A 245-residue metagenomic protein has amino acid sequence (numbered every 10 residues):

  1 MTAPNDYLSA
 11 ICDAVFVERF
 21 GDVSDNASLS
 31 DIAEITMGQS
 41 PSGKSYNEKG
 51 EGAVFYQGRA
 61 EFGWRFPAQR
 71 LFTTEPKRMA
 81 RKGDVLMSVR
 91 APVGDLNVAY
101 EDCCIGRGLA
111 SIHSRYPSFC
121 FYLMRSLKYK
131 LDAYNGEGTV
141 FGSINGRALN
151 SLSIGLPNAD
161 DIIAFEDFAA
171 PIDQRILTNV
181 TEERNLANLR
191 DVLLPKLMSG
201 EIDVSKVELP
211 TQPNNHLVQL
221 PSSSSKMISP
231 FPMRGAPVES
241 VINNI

Functional and structural regions predicted by a protein language model:
M1-S40, E61, G155-K206, Q219-I245: Non-catalytic DNA-recognition/assembly elements of restriction-modification systems
V17-E18, Q39, K44, A53-V54 (+7 more regions): Flexible, active-site-adjacent loop/turn segments at secondary-structure boundaries
S30-Y46, E51-K82, A99-G106, R234 (+2 more regions): Sequence-specific dsDNA recognition surfaces
A33, R59-F62, A91-P92, D102 (+5 more regions): A broadly conserved detector of short glycine/acidic/proline-rich loop/turn motifs that flank catalytic sites and bind
G43-S45, N135, T181: A short, aromatic/hydrophobic, helix- or strand-capping loop or linear motif that either lines the entrance/gate
T74-K130, Y134-L149: A short beta-sheet element
P210-V218: Short, amphipathic C-terminal "tail helix"
